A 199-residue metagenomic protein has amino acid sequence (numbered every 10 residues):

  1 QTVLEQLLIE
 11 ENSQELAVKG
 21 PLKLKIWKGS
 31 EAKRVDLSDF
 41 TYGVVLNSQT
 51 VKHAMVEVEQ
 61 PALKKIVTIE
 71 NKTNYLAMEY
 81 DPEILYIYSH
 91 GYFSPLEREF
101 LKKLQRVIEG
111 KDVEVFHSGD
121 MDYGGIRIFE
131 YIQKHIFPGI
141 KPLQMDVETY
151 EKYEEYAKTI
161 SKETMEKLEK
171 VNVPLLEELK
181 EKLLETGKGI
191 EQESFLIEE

Functional and structural regions predicted by a protein language model:
Q1-T68, K72-Y88, F93-R106, G124 (+1 more regions): Nucleic-acid enzyme cleavage-core boundary/entry regions
V67, L85-Y88, E114-F116, I140-Q144: Short hydrophobic alpha-helical runs that function as membrane-insertion/retention elements
E79-E83, L101-G110, E130-K141: Short, surface-exposed basic-aromatic patches at helix termini and helix-loop junctions that form
D112-D122: Acidic beta-strand-to-loop metal/phosphate-binding motif
